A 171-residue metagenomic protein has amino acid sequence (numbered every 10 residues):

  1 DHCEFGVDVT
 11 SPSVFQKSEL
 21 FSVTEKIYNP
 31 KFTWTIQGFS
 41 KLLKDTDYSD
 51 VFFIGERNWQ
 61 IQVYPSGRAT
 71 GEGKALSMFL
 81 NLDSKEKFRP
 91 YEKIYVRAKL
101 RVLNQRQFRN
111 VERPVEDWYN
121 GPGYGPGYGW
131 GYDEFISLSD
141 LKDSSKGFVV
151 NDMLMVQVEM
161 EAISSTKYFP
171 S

Functional and structural regions predicted by a protein language model:
D1-S171: Protein/peptide-recognition domains central to ubiquitin and immune signaling
